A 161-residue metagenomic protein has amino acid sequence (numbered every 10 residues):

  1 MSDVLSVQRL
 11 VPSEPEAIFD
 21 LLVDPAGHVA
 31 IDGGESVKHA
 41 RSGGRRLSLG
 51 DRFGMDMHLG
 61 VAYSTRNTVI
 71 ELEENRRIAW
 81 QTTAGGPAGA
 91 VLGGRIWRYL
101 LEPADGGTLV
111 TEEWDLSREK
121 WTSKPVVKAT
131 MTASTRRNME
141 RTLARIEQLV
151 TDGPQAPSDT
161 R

Functional and structural regions predicted by a protein language model:
M1-G43, R161: Hydrophobic ligand-binding cavity/cleft-lining segments
S2-V4, A62, L92-G94: Short solvent-exposed loop/turn micro-motifs enriched in small/polar/acidic residues
V7-R9, T65-E71, G94-P103: Hydrophobic/aromatic beta-strand elements that line small-molecule binding cavities or substrate pockets in beta-rich
R9, M55-M57, W80, Y99 (+1 more regions): Preference for bulky hydrophobic residues occupying beta-strand positions in well-ordered beta-sheet regions
H39-A90, L109, R141-D159: Glycine-rich portal/gate segments that line the openings of hydrophobic small-molecule binding cavities
G85-R137, P157: Beta-strand/loop substructures that line and gate deep hydrophobic ligand-binding cavities in soluble
